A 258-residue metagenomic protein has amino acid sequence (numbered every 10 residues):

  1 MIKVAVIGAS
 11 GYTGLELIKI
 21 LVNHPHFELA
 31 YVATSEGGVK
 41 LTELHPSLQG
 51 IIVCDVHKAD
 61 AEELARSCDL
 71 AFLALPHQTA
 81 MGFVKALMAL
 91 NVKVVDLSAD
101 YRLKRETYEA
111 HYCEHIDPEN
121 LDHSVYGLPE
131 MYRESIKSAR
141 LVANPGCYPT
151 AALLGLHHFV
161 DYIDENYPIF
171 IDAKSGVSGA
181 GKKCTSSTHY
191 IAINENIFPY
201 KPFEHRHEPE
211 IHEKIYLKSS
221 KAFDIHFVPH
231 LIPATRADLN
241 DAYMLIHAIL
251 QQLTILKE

Functional and structural regions predicted by a protein language model:
M1-E195, Y200-P202, S220: N-terminal Rossmann-like NAD(P) cofactor-binding subdomain of oxidoreductases, focused on the glycine-rich
G179-E258: Charged docking surfaces used in two-component/phosphorelay signaling
